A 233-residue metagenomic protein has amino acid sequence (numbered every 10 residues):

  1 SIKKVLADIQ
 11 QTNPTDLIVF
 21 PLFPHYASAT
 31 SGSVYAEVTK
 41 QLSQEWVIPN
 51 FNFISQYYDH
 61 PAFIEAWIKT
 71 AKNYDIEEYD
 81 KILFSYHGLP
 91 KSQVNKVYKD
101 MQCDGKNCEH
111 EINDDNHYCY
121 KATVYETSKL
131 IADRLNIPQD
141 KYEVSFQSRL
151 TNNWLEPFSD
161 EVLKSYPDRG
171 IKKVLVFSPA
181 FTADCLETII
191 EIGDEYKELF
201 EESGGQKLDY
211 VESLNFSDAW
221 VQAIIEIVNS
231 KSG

Functional and structural regions predicted by a protein language model:
S1-G233: Extended amphipathic ligand-handling, pore-lining, and cofactor/metal-binding catalytic surfaces
